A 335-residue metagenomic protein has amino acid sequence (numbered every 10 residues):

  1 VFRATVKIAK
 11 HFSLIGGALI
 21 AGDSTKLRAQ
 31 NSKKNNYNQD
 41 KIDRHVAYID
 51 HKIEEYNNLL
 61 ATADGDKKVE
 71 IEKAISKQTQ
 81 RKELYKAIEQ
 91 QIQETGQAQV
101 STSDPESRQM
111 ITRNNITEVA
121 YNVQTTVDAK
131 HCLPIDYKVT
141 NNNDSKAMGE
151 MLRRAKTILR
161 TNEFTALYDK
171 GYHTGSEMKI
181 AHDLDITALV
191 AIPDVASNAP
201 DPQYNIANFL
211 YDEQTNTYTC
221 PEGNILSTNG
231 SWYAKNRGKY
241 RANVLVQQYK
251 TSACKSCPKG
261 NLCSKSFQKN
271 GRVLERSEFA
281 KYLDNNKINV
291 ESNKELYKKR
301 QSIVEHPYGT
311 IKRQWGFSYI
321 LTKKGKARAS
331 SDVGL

Functional and structural regions predicted by a protein language model:
V1-L335: Anion-binding and metal-coordination hotspots
